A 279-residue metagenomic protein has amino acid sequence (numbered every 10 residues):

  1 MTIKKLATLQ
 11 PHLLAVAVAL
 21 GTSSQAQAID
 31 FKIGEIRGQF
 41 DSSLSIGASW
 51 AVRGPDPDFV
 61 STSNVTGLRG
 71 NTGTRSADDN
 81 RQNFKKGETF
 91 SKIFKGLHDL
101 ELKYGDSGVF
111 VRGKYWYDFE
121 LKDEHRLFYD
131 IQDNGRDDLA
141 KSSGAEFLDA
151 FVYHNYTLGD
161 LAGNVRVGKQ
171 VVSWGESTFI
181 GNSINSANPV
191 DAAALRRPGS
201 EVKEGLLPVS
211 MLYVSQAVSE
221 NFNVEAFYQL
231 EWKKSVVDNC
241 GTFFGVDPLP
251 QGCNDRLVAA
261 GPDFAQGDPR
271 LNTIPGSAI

Functional and structural regions predicted by a protein language model:
M1-Q27: Gram-negative bacterial Sec-dependent N-terminal signal peptides
T2-T8, D30-Q39, S43, G54 (+5 more regions): Outer-membrane beta-barrel proteins
F31-S76, F84, V109, G113: Transmembrane beta-strand segments of Gram-negative outer membrane beta-barrel proteins
I36, D78-N80, F90-G96, S143-L148 (+1 more regions): Residues that define the transmembrane beta-barrel architecture of outer-membrane proteins
D41-S43, W50, K92-K114, L121: A long-range scaffold signal marking pre-active-site subdomains of enzyme folds
D58-Q82, N239, Q251-I279: Flexible glycine-rich, low-complexity coil/linker segments exposed to the extracellular/periplasmic environment
S76-K85, D130-D137: Glycine-/proline-rich flexible loop or hinge segments
K103-C253: Outer membrane beta-barrel
